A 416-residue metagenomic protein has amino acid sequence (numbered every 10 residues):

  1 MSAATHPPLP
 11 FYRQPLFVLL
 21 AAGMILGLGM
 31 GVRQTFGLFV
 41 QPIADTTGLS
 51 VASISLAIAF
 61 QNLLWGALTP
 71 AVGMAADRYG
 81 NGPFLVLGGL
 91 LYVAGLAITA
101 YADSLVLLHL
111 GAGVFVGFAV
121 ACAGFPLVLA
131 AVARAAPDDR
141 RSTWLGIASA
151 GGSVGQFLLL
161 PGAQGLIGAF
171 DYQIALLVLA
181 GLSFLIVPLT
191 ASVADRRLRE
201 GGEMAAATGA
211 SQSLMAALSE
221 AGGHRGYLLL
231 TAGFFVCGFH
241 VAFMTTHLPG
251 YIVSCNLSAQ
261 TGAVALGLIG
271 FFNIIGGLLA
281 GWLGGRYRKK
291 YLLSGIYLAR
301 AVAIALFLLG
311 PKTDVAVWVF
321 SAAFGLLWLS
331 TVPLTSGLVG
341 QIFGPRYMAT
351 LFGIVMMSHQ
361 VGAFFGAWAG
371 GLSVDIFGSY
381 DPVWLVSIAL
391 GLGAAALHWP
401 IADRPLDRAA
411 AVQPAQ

Functional and structural regions predicted by a protein language model:
F36-V40, G222-L278: Extracytoplasmic gate region of multi-pass secondary transporters
I43, C122-A136, S330-F343: Intracellular juxtamembrane helix-capping segments at the cytosolic ends of symmetry-related transmembrane helices
A67-V106: Conserved MFS/SLC helix-loop-helix module at the cytosolic interface between two early adjacent transmembrane helices
L68-G80, G277-K289, V374-D375: Helix-to-loop junctions at the C-terminal end of transmembrane segments in multipass secondary transporters
L107-A123, F235, A316-S330: Hydrophobic core of transmembrane alpha-helices in multi-pass small-molecule transporters, especially MFS/SLC-type
A112-A150: Cytoplasmic helix-loop-helix junction between adjacent transmembrane helices in 12-TM secondary transporters
A148-R199: Helix-loop-helix hairpin linking two adjacent transmembrane segments in secondary transporters
I269-N273, L279, R286-L338: C-terminal transmembrane helical hairpin of 12-TM major facilitator-type secondary transporters
